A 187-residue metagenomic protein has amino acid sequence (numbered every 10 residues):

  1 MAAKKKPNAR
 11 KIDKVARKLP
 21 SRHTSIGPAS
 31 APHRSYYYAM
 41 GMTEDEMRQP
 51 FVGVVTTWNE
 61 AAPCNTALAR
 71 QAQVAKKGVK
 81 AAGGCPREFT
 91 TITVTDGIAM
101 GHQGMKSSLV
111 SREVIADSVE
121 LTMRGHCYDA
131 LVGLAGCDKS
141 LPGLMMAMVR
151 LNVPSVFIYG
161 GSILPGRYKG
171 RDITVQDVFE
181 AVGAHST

Functional and structural regions predicted by a protein language model:
A2-E46, A81: N-terminal amphipathic/basic leader segments beginning at the initiator methionine
L19-G27, A67-V110: Anionic-ligand anchoring segments at beta-strand to alpha-helix junctions in alpha/beta enzyme folds, i.e., glycine
S25, A29, H33, M47 (+4 more regions): Generic structural signal for well-ordered, non-membrane alpha-helical segments in soluble metabolic enzymes
P32-Y38, C85-G133: Glycine-rich oxoanion-binding loops at beta->alpha junctions
G41-G53, A81, L121-H126: Glycine-rich phosphate/diphosphate-binding loops that line cofactor/substrate pockets in enzymes
F51-P63, I98-K106, D129-G136, G143 (+1 more regions): Short glycine-rich or small-residue beta-strand-to-loop segments that form or flank ligand, phosphate, metal/Fe-S
S108-T187: Active-site cavity-forming subdomains of large catalytic enzyme subunits
